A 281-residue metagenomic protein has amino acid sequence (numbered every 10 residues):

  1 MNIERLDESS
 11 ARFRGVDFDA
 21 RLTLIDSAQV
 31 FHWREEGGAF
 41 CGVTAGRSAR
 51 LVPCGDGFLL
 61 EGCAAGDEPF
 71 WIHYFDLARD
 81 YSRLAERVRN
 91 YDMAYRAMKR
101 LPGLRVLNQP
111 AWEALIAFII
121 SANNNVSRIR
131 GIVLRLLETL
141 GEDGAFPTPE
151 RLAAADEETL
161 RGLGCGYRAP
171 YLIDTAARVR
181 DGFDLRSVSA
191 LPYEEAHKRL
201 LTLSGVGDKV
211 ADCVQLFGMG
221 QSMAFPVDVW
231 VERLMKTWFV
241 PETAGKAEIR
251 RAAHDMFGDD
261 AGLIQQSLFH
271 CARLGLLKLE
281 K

Functional and structural regions predicted by a protein language model:
M1-K281: HhH-family (HhH-GPD) DNA N-glycosylase catalytic core used in base-excision repair
